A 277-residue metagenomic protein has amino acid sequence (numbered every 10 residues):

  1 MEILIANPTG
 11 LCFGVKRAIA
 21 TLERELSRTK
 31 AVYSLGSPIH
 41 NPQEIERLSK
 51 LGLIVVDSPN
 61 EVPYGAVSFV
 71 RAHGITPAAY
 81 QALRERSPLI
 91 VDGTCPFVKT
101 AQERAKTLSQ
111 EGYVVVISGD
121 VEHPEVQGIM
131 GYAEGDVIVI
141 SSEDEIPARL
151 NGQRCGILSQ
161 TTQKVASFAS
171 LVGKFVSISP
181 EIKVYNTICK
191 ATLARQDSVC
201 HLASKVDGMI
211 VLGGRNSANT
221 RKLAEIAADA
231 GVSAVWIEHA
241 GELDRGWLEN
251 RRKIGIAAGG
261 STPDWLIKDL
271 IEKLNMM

Functional and structural regions predicted by a protein language model:
M1-M277: The feature marks the mature, well-folded catalytic cores of soluble enzymes
